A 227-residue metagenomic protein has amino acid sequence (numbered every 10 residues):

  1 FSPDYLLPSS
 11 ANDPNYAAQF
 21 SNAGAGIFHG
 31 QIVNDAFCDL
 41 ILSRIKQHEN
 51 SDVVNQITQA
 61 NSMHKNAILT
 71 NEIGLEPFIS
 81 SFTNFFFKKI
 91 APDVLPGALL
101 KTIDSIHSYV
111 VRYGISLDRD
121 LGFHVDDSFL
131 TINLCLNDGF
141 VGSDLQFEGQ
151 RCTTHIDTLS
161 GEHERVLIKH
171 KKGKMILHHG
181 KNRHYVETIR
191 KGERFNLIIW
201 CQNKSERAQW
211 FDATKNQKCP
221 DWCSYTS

Functional and structural regions predicted by a protein language model:
P3-K101, K218: Non-heme Fe(II)/2-oxoglutarate
L95-Y225: Catalytic core of non-heme Fe(II) oxygenases with the double-stranded beta-helix
